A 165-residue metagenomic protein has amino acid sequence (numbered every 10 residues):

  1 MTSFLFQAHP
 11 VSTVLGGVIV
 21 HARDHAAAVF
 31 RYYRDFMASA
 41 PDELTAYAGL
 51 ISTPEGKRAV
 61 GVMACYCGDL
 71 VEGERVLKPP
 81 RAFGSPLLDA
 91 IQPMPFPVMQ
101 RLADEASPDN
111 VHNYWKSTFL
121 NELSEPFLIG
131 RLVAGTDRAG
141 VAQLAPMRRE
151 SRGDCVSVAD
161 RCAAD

Functional and structural regions predicted by a protein language model:
M1-D165: Soluble FAD-dependent oxygen oxidases
